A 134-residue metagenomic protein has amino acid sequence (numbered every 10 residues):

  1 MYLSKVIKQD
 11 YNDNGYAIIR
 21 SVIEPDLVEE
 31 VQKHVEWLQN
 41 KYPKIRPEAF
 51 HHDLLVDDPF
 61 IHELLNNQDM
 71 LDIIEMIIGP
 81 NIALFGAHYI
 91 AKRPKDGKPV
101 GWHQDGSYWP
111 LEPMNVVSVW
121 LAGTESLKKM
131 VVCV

Functional and structural regions predicted by a protein language model:
M1-L111: Non-heme Fe(II)-dependent double-stranded beta-helix
K98-V134: Catalytic core of non-heme Fe(II) oxygenases with the double-stranded beta-helix
